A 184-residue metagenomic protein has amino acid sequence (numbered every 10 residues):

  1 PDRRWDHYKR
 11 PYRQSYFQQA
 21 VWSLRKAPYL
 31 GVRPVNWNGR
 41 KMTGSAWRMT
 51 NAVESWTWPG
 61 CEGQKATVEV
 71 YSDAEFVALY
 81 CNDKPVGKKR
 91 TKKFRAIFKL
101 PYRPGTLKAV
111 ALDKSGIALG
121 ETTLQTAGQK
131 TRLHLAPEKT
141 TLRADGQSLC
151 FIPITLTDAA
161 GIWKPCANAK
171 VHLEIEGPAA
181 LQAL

Functional and structural regions predicted by a protein language model:
P1-R143, A159-W163: Substrate-binding clefts and catalytic carboxylate motifs of secreted carbohydrate-active enzymes
S72, L156, I175: Flexible glycine-/small-residue-rich
V77-L79, A169-L173: Hydrophobic beta-strand segments
Y102-T106, Q147-L149, N168: Extracellular Ig-like/FN3 beta-sandwich strand-entry sites
T131-L135, L173-L184: Short aromatic-acidic-glycine turn motif
I152-I154: Core beta-strand segments of extracellular beta-sandwich domains
C166-N168, A183-L184: A glycine-biased, small/acidic residue-tolerant capping/turn segment at secondary-structure junctions
